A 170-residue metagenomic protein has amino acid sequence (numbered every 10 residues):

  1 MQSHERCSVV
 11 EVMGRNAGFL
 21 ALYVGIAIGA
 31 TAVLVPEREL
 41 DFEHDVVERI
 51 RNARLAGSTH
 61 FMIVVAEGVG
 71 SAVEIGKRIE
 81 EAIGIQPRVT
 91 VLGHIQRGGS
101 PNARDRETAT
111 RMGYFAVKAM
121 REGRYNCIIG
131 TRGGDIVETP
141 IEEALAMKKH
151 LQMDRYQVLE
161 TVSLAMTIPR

Functional and structural regions predicted by a protein language model:
M1-Q86, T90: Accessory alpha-helical/coil subdomains and C-terminal extensions that flank or cap enzyme catalytic cores
A56-S58, R121-G123, G130-T131: A structural signal for short secondary-structure junctions
S71, Q96, D135-E138: Short, active-site-adjacent cap segments at secondary-structure transitions
I75-K77, P101-E107, T139-M147: Short glycine/threonine-rich loop-to-helix capping motif typified by GTGT followed within a few residues by an Asp-Pro
R88, R124-C127: A short pocket-lining beta-strand/turn micro-motif at the edge of beta-sheets
I95-G113, K118-R121: Catalytic, metal-anchored helix/loop core of enzyme active sites in primary metabolism
C127-R170: Phosphate-binding loop/pocket of nucleotide- and phosphate-handling active sites
